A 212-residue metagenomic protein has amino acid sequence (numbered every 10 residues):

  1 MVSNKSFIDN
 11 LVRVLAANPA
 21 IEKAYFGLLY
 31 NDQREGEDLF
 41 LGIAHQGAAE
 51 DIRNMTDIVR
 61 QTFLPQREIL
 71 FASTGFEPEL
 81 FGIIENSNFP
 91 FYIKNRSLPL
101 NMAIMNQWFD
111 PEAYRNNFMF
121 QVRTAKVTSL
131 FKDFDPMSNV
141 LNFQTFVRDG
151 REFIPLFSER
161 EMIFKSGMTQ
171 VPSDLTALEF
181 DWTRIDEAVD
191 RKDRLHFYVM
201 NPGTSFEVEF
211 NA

Functional and structural regions predicted by a protein language model:
M1-A212: An interfacial alpha-helical scaffold signature
